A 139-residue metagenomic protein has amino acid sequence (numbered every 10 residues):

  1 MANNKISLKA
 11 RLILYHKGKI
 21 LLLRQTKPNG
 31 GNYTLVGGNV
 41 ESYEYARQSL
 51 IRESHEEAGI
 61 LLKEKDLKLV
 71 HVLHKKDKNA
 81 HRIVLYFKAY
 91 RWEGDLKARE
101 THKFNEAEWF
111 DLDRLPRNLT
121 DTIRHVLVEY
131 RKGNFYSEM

Functional and structural regions predicted by a protein language model:
M1-L21, V70-V72: Conserved N-terminal beta-strand and adjoining loop/helix that marks the start of the Nudix/MutT-like hydrolase domain
L8, H16, L73-L96, E108 (+2 more regions): Active-site-adjacent beta-strand/loop module that shapes the phosphate/pyrophosphate-binding cleft
H16-E56: Conserved Nudix-box catalytic region and its N-terminal flanking loop in Nudix hydrolases and closely related
K27, K75-N79, T101-H102: A short beta-turn/loop motif at secondary-structure boundaries
T34, K68, Y86: Conserved beta-strand segments that form the floor/walls of ligand-binding pockets within enzyme and binding domains
L61-H71: A short coil-to-beta-strand element that immediately follows conserved catalytic motifs
A98-R131: NUDIX/MutT-family hydrolases
K132-M139: Acidic/histidine-enriched, glycine/proline-rich intrinsically disordered or flexible terminal extensions
